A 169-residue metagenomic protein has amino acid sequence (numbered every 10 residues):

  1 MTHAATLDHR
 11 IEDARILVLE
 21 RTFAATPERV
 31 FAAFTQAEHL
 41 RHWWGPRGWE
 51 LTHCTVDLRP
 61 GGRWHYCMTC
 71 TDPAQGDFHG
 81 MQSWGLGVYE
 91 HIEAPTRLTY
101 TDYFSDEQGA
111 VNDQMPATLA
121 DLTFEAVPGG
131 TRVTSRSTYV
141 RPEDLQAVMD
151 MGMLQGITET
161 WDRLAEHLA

Functional and structural regions predicted by a protein language model:
M1-L51: Hydrophobic ligand-binding cavity/cleft-lining segments
I11-D13, L58, F78-S83, N112-P116 (+1 more regions): A generic structural micro-feature
A14-E20, P27, R63, W84 (+3 more regions): Intrinsic-disorder/low-complexity, polar/charged segments enriched in Ser/Thr/Lys/Arg/Asp/Glu/Gln
V18, E38-W84: Short beta-edge strand/loop motif at the mouth of beta-sheet-based domains
R21, H53-V56, G85-H91, A117-E125: Hydrophobic/aromatic beta-strand elements that line small-molecule binding cavities or substrate pockets in beta-rich
P27-E28, V56-G61, E90-R97, T123-R132 (+1 more regions): A short, structured loop/turn motif at beta-sheet edges
V30, L40, W64-Y66, Y89 (+4 more regions): Hydrophobic pocket/interface hotspot
T99-Y103, G109-Q155: Beta-strand/loop substructures that line and gate deep hydrophobic ligand-binding cavities in soluble
